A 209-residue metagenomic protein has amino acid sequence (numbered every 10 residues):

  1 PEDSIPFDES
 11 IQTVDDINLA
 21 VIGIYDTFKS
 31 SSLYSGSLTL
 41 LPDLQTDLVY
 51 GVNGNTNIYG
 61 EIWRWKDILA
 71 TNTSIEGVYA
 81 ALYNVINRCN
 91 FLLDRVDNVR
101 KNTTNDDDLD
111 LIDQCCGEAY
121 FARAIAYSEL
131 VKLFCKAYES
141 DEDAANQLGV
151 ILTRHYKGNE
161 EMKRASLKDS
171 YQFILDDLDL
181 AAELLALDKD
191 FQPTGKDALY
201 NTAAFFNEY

Functional and structural regions predicted by a protein language model:
P1-Q45: Membrane-proximal, proline-rich intrinsically disordered regions
E9-D16, A70-V85, L111, A144 (+1 more regions): Extracytoplasmic/periplasmic, Sec-exported soluble proteins
T39-N72, K157, T202-Y209: A structural signal for short, hydrophobic/glycine-enriched beta-strand patches
I58-F134, A165, E183-D188, Q192: Conserved, well-structured interaction surfaces
N102-I112, L133-F173: Short coil/linker segments at helix-helix boundaries
Q114, F121, Q147, D169 (+2 more regions): Residue signature of alpha-solenoid helical repeat architecture, marking inter-repeat boundaries and helix-start
E118, I125, A198, A204-F206: Residue register of alpha-helical TPR repeats
